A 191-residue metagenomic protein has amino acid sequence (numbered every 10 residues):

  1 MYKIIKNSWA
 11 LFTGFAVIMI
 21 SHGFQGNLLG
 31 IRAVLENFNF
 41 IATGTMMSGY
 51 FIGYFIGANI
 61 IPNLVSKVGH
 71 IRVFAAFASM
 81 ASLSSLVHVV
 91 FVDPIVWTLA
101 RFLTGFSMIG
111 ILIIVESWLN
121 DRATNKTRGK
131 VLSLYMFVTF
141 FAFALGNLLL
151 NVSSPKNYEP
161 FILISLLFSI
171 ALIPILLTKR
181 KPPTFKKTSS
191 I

Functional and structural regions predicted by a protein language model:
Y2-F51: Helix-loop boundary and gating motifs at the non-cytosolic
Y50-N59, F143-A144: Residue-level signature of mid-helix packing/kink "hotspots" within the transmembrane helices of 12-pass Major
G57-H70, S154: Helix-to-loop junctions at the C-terminal end of transmembrane segments in multipass secondary transporters
G69, V90-V96: Helix-breaking motifs and short loop linkers at transmembrane-helix boundaries and internal kinks in secondary membrane
R72-V87, S165: Structural signature of the two symmetry-related core transmembrane helices
I95-L103: Paired small-residue
F102-F137: Cytoplasmic helix-loop-helix junction between adjacent transmembrane helices in 12-TM secondary transporters
P160-L177: Symmetry-related core transmembrane helices of the 12-TM Major Facilitator Superfamily/SLC fold
